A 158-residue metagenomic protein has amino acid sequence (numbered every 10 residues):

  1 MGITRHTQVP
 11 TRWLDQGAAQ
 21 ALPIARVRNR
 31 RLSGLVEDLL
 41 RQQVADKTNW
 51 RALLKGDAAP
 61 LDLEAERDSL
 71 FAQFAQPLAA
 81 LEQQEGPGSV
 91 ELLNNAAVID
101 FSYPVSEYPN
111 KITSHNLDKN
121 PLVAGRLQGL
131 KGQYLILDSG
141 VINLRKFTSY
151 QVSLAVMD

Functional and structural regions predicted by a protein language model:
I3-D158: Non-catalytic accessory segments flanking enzymatic or RNA/DNA-binding domains
